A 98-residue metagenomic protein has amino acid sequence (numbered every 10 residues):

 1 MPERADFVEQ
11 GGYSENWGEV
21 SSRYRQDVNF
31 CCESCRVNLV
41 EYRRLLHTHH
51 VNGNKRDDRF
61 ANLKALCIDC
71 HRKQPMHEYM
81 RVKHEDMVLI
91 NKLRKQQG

Functional and structural regions predicted by a protein language model:
P2-D27, K92: Contiguous alpha-helical segments
P2-V8, L39-V40, N54-A65, R72-G98: Polybasic, low-complexity binding patches
N16-L46, C67-D69: Short cysteine-rich loop/turn motifs with clustered Cys
H49-H50, H71: Histidine-centered divalent metal-coordination motifs
